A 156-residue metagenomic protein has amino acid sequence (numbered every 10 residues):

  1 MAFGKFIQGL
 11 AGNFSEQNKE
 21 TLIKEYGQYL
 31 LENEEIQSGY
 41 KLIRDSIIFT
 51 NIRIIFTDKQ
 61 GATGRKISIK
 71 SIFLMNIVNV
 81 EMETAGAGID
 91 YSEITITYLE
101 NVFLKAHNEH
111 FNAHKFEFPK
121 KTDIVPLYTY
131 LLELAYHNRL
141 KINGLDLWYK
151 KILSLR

Functional and structural regions predicted by a protein language model:
M1-I48, P119: Anionic N-terminal interaction surfaces
A2-Q17, T63-R156: Acidic, Ser/Thr- and proline-rich intrinsically disordered linker/docking segments of eukaryotic scaffolds
Y40-L42, D58-Q60, E81-T84: Short, well-ordered turn and helix-capping elements at secondary-structure junctions
R44-T63: Short, compositionally biased strand/turn segments that nucleate or flank brief secondary-structure elements
